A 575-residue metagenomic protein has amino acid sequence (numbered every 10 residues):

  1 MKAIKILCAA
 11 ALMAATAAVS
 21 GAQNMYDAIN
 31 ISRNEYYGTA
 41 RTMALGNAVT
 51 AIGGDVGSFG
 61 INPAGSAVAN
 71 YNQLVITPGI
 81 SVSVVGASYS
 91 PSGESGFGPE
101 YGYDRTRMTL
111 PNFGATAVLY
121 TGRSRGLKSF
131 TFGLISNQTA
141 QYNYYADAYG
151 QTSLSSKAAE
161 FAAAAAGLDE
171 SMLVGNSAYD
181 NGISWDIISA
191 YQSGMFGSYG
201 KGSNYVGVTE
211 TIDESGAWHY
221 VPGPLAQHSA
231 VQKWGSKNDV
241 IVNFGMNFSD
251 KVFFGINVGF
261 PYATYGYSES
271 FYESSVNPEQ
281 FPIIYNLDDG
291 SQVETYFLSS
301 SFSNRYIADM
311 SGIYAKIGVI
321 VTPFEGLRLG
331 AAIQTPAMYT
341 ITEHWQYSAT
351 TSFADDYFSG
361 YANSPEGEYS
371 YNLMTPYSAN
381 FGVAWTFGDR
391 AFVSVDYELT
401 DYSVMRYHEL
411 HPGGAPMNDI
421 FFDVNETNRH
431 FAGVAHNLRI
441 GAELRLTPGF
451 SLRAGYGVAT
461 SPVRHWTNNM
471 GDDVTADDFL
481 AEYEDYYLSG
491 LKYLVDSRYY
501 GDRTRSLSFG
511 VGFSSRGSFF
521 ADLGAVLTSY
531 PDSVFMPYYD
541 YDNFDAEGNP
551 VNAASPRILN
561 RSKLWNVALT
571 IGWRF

Functional and structural regions predicted by a protein language model:
M1-Y26, F575: Bacterial Sec-dependent N-terminal signal peptides
A11-A14, Y71, E398, M405: Hydrophobic alpha-helical membrane-insertion segments
L12, G57-S58, N62, G255: Short charge-dense sequence patches
Q23-Y37, T42, V118-F575: Outer-membrane beta-barrel porins/channels
A40, I52-I61, A67-S153, N238: Outer-membrane beta-barrel translocator/receptor signature
